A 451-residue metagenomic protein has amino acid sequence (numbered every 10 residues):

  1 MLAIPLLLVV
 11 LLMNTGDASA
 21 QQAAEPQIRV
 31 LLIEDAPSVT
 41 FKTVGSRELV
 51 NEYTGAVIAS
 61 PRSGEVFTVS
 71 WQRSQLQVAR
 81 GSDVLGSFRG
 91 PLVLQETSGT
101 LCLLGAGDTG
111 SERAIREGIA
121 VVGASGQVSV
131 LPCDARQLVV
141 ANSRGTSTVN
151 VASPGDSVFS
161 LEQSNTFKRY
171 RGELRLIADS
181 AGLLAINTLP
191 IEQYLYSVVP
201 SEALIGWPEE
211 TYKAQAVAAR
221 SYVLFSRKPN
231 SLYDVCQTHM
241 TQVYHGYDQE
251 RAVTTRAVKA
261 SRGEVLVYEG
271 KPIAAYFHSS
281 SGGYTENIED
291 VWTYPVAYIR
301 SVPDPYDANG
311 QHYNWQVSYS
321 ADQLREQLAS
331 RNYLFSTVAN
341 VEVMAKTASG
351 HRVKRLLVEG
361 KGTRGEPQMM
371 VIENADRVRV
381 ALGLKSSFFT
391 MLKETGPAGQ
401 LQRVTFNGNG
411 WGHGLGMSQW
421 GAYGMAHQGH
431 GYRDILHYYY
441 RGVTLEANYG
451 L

Functional and structural regions predicted by a protein language model:
M1-L451: Conserved, single-site charged/polar hotspot
